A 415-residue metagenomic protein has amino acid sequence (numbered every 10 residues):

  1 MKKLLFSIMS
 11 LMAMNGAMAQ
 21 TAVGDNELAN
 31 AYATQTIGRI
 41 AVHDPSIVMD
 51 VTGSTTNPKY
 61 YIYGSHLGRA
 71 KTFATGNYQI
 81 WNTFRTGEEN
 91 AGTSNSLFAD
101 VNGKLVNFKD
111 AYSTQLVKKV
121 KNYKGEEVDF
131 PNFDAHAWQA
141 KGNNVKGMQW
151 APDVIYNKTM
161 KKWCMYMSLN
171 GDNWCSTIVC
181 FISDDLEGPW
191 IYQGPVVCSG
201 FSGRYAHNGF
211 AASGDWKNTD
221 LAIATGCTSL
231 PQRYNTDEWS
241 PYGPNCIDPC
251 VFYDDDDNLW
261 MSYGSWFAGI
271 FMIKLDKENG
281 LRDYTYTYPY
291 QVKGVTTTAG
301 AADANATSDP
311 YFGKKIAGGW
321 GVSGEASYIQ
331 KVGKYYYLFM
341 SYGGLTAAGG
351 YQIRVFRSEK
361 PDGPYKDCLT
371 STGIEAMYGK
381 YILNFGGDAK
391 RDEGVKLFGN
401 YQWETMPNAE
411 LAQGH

Functional and structural regions predicted by a protein language model:
M1-T21: Bacterial Sec-dependent N-terminal signal peptides
Q20-H415: Carbohydrate-active catalytic/glycan-binding domains of CAZyme proteins, especially the secreted or lumenal ectodomains
